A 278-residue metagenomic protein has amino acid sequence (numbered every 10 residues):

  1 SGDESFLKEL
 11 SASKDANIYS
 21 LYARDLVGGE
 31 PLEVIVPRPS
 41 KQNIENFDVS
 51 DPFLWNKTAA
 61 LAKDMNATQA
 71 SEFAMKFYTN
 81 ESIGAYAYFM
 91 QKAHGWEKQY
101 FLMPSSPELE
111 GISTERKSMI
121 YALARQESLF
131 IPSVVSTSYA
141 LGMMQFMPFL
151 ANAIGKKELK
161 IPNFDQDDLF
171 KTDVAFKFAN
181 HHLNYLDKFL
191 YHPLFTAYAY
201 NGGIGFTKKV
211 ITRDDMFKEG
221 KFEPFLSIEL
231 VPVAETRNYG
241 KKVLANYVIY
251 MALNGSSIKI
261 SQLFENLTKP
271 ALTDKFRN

Functional and structural regions predicted by a protein language model:
S1, S11, G28, W55-A62 (+2 more regions): Conserved small-residue packing positions in alpha-helical repeats and bundles
G2-D3, G29-P52, H94-T114, S118: Alpha-helical linker/edge segments of TPR/alpha-solenoid repeat scaffolds and analogous pre-/post-domain helices
G2-S13, V36-I44, N66-K76, S105-E110 (+1 more regions): Alpha-helical repeat scaffolds
L7-K8, L21-Y22, F77-N278: Catalytic glycan-binding domains that act on GlcNAc-containing polysaccharides
K14-D15, E81: Alpha-helical junction/boundary sensor with strong preference for TPR arrays
N17-I18, F53: Peripheral, non-catalytic segments that deliver or gate enzyme domains
Y19-V36, K57: Outer-membrane beta-barrel initiation region
D51-K57, A67: Eukaryotic low-complexity, mixed-charge intrinsically disordered interaction/regulatory segments enriched in acidic
